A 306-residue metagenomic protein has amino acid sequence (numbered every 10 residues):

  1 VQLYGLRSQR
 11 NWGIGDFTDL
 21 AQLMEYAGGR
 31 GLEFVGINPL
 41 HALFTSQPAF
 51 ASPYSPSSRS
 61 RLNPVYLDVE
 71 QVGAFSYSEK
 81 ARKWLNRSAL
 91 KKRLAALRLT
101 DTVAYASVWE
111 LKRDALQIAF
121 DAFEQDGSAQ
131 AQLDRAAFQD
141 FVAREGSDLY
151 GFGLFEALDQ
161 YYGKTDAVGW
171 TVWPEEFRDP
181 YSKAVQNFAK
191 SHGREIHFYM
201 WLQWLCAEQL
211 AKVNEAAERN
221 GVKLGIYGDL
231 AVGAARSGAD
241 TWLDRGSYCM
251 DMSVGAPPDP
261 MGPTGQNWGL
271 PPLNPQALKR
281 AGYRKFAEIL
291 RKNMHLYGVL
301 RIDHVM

Functional and structural regions predicted by a protein language model:
V1-D244, L278-K279: Acidic/aromatic-lined carbohydrate-recognition and catalytic surfaces of CAZymes acting on diverse glycans
E215, K223-R284, I289-L296: Substrate-binding/active-site clefts of carbohydrate-active enzymes
